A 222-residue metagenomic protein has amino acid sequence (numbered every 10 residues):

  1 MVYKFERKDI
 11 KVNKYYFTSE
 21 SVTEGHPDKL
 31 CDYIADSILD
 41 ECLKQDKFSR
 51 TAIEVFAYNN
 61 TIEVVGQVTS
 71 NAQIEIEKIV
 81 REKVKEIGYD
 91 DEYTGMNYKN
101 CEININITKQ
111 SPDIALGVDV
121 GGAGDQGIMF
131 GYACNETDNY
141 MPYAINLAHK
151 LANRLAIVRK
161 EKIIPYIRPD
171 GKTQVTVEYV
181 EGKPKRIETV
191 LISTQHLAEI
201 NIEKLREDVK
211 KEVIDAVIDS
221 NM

Functional and structural regions predicted by a protein language model:
Y3-A52: N-terminal, positively charged regions that mediate nucleic acid binding
Y3-R7, T18-S21, K78, K85-M222: Glycine-rich, mobile lid/loop segments that gate access to catalytic sites or pores
T23, P27-C31, Q73, Y140 (+1 more regions): Alpha-helix N-cap/helix-initiation motif
E24, G66, T194: Short glycine-centered, acidic/aromatic-flanked micro-motifs in structured strand/loop junctions that mark active-site
F48-F56, I163-P169: Short, glycine/acidic-rich hinge or "gate" loops at secondary-structure transitions that mediate conformational
A52-S70: Short, charge-patterned binding micro-sites
S70-V84: Active-site-surrounding "flap" and adjacent substrate/cofactor-binding loops of secreted or lumenal enzymes, prototyped
